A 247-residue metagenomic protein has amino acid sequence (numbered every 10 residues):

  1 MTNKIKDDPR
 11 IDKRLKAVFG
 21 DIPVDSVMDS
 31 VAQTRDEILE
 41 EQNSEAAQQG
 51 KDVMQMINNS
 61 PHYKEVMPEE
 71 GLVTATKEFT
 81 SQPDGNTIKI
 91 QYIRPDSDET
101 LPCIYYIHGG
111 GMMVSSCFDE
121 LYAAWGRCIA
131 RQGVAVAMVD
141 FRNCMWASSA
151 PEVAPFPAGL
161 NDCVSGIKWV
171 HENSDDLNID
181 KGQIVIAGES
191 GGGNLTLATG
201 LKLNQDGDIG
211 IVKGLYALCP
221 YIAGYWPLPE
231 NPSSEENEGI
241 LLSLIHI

Functional and structural regions predicted by a protein language model:
T2-A46, H62-I245: Alpha/beta-hydrolase superfamily serine-hydrolase fold, recognizing
I57-N58: Structured interface patches
